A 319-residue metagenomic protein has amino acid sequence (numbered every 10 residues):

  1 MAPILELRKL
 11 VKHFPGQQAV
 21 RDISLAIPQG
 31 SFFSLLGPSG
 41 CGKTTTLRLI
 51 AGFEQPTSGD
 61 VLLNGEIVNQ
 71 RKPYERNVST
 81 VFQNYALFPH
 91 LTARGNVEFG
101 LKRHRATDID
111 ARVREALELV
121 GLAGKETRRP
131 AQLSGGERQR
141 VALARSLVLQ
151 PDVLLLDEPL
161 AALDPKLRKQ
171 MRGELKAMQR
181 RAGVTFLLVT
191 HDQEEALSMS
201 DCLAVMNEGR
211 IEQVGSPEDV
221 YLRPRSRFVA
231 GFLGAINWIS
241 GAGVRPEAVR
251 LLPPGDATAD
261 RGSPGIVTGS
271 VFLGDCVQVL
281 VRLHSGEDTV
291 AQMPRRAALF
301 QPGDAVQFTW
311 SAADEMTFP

Functional and structural regions predicted by a protein language model:
E6, A26, L62, Q307-T309: ABC ATPase nucleotide-binding domain
F32, P73-S79, Q83-R225: ABC ATPase nucleotide-binding domains
L36-P38: The feature captures the beta-strand-to-loop junction immediately N-terminal to the Walker
A51: Helix-to-loop junction immediately C-terminal to a conserved catalytic motif
T57-D60, E208: Conserved coupling/switch loops of ABC nucleotide-binding domains, chiefly the family-specific signature
G59-I67: Conserved ABC transporter NBD signature motif
I236, G243-P319: Non-catalytic connector elements of ABC transporters
